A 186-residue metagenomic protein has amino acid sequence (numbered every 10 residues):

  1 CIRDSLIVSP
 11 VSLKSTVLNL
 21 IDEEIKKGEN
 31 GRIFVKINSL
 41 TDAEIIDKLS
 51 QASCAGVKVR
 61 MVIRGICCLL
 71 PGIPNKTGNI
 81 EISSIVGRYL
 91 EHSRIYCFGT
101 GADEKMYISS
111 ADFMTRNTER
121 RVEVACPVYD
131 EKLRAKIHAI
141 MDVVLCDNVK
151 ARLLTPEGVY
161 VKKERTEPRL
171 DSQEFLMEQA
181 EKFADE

Functional and structural regions predicted by a protein language model:
C1-I2: Short, small-residue-biased leader/transition segments that mark boundaries at the very start of proteins
S9-E186: PLD/PLD-like phosphodiesterase catalytic module centered on the HKD motif
